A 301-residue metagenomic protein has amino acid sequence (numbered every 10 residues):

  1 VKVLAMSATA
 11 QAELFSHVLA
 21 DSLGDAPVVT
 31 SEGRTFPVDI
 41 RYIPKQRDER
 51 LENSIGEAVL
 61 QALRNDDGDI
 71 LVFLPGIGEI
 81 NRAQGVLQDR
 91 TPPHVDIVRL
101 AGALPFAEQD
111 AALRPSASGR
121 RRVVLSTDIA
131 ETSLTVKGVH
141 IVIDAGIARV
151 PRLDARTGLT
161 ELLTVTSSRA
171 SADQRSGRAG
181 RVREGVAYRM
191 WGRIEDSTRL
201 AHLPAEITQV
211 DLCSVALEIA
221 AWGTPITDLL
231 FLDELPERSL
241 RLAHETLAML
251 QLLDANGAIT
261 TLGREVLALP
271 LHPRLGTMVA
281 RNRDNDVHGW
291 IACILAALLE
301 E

Functional and structural regions predicted by a protein language model:
V1-M278: P-loop NTPase motor module signature
H272-E301: Leucine-rich, amphipathic alpha-helical/linker segments
